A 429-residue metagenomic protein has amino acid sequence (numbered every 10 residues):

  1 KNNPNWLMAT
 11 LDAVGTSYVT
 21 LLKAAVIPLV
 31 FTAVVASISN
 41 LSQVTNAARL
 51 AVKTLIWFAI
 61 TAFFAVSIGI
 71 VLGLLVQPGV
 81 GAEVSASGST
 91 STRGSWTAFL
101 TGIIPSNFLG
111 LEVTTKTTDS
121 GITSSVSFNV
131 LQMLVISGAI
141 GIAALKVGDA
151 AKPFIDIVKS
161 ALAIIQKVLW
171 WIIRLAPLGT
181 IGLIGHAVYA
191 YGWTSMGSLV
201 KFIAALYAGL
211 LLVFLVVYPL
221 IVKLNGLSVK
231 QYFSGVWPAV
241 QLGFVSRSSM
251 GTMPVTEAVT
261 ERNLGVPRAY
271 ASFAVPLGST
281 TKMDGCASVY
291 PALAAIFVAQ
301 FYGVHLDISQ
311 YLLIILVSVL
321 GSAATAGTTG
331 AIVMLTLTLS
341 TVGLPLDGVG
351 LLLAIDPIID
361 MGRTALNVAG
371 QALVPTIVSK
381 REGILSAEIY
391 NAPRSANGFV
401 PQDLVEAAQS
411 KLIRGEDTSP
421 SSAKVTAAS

Functional and structural regions predicted by a protein language model:
K1, T32-A36, F64-L74, S106 (+8 more regions): Hydrophobic core segments of alpha-helical transmembrane domains in multi-pass membrane transport and ion-translocation
A9-T20, R49, K53, D156-W171 (+7 more regions): Short amphipathic alpha-helical coupling elements at transmembrane boundaries
V19-L22, S42, K53-Q231, E388: Signature of multi-pass transmembrane helix bundles
L22-A25, V126-L131, W170-I173, A208-G209 (+6 more regions): Membrane-interfacial loop-to-helix junctions in multi-pass transporters
V26-V30, G179, S248-T256, C286-L293 (+2 more regions): Transmembrane helix boundary and interhelical junction motifs in multipass membrane proteins
I60-S89, A205-P238, L242-F244, S248-T252 (+4 more regions): Transmembrane alpha-helices that form the ion-translocation and gating core of multi-pass ion transport proteins
P238-V319, P375, E388-A392, A396: Helix-loop-helix junctions within the multi-pass membrane cores of secondary transporters/permeases
P291-S429: Transmembrane alpha-helical segments and their short flanking loops that form helix-hairpins/helix-helix interfaces
